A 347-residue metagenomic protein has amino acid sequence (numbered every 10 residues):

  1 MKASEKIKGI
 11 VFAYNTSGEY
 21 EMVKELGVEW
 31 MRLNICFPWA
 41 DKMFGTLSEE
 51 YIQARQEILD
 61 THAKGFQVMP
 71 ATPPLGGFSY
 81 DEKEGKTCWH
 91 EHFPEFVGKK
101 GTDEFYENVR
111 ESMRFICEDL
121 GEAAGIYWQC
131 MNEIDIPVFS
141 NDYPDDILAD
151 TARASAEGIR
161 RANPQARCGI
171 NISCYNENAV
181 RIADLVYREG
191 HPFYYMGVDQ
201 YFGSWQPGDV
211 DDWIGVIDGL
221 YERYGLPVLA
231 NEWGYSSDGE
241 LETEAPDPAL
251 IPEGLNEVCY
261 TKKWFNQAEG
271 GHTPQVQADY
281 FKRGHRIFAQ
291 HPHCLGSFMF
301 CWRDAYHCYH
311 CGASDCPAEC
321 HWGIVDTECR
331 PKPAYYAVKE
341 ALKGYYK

Functional and structural regions predicted by a protein language model:
M1-Y106, G197-G203: N-terminal substrate-binding region of glycoside hydrolase catalytic domains
F12-E25, V109-I116, E177-Y187, A278-I287: Short, acidic/polar
Y20-V28, R55-Q67, I116-A124, R161 (+3 more regions): Acidic (Asp/Glu)-rich catalytic clusters
M31, P70, M113, I126 (+5 more regions): Aromatic- and acid-rich polysaccharide-binding/catalytic face of secreted or lumenal carbohydrate-active enzymes
M31, W128, I159, M196 (+3 more regions): Conserved, mostly hydrophobic/aromatic
D41-F44, Y51, K83-F193, S204-G215 (+1 more regions): Active-site cleft segment of glycoside hydrolase catalytic domains centered on the general acid/base Glu
C88-K99, E242-G271, C320: A solvent-exposed, charged loop/short amphipathic helix patch at secondary-structure junctions
E240-L241, E269-R283, I287, H291-K347: Aromatic-rich peripheral "rim/lid" segments of glycoside hydrolase catalytic domains that contact and position glycan
